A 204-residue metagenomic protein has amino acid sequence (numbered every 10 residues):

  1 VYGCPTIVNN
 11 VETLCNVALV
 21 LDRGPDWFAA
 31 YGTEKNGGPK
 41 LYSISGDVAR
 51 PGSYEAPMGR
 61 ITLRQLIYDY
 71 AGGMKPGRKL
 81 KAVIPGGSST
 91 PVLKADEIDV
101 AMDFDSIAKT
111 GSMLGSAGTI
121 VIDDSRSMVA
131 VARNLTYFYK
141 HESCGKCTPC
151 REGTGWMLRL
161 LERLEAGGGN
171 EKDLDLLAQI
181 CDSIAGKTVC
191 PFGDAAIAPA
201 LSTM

Functional and structural regions predicted by a protein language model:
V1, Y31-G32, I98-M204: Ferredoxin-type iron-sulfur electron-transfer modules in oxidoreductases and energy-metabolism complexes
V1-M58, A71: Hydrophobic alpha-helical positions that pack around
N10-V11, I44-D47, Y70, V83-S88 (+2 more regions): Fold-independent oxyanion-binding glycine-rich loops and adjacent beta-strand/coil segments at enzyme active sites
V48, R60, G87-T90, T154 (+1 more regions): Glycine-rich beta-alpha junction loops
G59-K75: Short amphipathic, charge-patterned alpha-helical segments
L63-L66, K79, S143, M157: Extended, hydrophobic alpha-helical segments in both membrane/secreted and soluble proteins
K75-K109: Terminal amphipathic helices with adjacent charged low-complexity linkers/tails
